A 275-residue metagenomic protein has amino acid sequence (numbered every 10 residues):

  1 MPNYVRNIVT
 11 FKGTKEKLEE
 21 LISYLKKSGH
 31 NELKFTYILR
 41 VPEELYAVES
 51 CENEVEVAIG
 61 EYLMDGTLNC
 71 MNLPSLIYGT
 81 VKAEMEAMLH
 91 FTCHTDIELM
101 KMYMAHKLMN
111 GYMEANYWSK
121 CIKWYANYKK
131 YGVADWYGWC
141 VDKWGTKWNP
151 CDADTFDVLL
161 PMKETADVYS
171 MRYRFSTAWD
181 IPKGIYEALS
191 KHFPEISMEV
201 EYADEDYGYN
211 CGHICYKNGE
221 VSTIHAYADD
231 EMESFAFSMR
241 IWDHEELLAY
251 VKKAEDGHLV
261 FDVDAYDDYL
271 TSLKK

Functional and structural regions predicted by a protein language model:
M1-K275: Intrinsic low-complexity, intrinsically disordered or marginally ordered coil/linker segments
